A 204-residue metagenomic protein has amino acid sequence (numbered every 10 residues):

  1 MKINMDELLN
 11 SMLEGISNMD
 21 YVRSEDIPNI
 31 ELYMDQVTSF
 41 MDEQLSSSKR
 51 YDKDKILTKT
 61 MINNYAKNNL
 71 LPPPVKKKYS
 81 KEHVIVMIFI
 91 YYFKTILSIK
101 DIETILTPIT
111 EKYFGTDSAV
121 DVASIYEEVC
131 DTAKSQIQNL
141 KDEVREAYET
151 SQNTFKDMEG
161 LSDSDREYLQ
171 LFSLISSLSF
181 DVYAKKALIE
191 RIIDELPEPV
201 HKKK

Functional and structural regions predicted by a protein language model:
K2-K112: Basic helix-turn-helix/winged-helix DNA-binding cores and closely related short helical interaction motifs
P108, K112-K204: Intrinsically disordered, low-complexity, charge-dense segments enriched in Lys/Arg and Glu/Asp interspersed
